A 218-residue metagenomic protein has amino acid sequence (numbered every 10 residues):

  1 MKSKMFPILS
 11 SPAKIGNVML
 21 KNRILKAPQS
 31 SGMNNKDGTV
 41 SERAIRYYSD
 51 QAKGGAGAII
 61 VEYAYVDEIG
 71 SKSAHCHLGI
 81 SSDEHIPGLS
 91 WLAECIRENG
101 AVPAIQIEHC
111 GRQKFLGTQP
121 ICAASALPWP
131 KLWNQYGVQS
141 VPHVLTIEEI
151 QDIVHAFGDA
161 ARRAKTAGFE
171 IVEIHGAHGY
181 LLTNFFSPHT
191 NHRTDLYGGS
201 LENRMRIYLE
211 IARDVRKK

Functional and structural regions predicted by a protein language model:
M1-C110, I153, A161: N-terminal capping/small domains of soluble enzymes
M33, D67, G111-Q113, H178-Y180 (+1 more regions): Feature marks short, surface-exposed loop/turn motifs that line or immediately flank catalytic pockets and channel
S49-A52, S90, Q139, Q151 (+3 more regions): Predominant activation on well-ordered alpha-helical scaffold segments within soluble catalytic domains
I59-Y63, P103-I107, A167-L181, R216: Short beta-strand segments at enzyme active-site cores
V66-D67, S71-A74, G79-I80, L116-L145 (+1 more regions): Aromatic- and acidic-residue-enriched carbohydrate-binding clefts of CAZyme catalytic domains
C76-A104, H189-K218: Alpha-helix-loop-beta-strand connector modules within alpha/beta enzyme cores
E94, V102, E108-F169: Non-globular sequence segments
V141-H178, R193-D214: Metal-dependent enolase-superfamily TIM-barrel catalytic cores that perform enediolate-based chemistry
